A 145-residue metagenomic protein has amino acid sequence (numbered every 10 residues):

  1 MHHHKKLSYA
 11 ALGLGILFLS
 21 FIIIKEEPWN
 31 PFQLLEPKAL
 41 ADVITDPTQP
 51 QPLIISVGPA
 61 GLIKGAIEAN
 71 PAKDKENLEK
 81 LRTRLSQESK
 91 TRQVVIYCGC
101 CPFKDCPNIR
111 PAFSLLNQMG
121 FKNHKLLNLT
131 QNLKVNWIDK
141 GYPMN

Functional and structural regions predicted by a protein language model:
H2-L62: Flexible, polar/low-complexity N-terminal or interdomain linker segments that lie immediately upstream of folded
P28-P31, I67-P71, G99-F103: Second-shell loop/turn segments in exported
L34, I54, A66-A69, H124-L126: Conserved beta-strand scaffold positions in the cores of enzyme catalytic domains, especially in NTP/NDP-utilizing
K38-V43, K73-L85: Alpha-helical scaffolding within the catalytic cores of extracellular/periplasmic polymer-degrading hydrolases
I44-T48, C98, G120, G141: Sec/Tat-exported extracytoplasmic proteins
A60, I138-N145: Active-site neighborhoods of enzymes that stabilize oxyanions during catalysis
L62-E76: Acidic/glycine-enriched edge-of-secondary-structure segments
R82-K134: Catalytic cysteine-centered active loop of the rhodanese-like fold, especially the PTP/DSP P-loop
